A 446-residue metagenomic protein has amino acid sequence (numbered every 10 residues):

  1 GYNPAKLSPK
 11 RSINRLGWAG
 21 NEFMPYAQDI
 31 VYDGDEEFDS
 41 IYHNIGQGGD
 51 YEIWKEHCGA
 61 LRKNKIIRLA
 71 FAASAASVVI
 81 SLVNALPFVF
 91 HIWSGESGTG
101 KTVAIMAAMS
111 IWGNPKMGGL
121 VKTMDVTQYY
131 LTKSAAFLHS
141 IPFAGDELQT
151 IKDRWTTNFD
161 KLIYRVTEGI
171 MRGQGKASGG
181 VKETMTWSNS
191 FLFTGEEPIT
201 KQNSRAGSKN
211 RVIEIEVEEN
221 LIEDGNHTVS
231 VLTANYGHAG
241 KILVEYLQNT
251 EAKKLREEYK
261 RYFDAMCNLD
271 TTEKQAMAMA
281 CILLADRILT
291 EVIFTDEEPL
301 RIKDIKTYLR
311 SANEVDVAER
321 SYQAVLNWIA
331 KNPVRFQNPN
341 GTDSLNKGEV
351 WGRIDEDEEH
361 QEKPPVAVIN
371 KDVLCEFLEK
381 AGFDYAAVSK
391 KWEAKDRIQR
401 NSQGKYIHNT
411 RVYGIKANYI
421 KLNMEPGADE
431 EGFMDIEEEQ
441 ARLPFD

Functional and structural regions predicted by a protein language model:
G1-V31, A135, I141-P142, I151-I170 (+3 more regions): Extended alpha-helical interface modules used as scaffolds for assembling large macromolecular complexes
D29-M117: P-loop NTPase catalytic core of nucleic-acid-dependent motor ATPases
E36-I41, K55-K63, L120-T132, Q174-G179 (+2 more regions): Active-site-adjacent structural elements in folded domains
I66-L82, F90-H91, T102-S110, T132-A135 (+3 more regions): Contiguous, well-ordered alpha-helical segments that form the cores/surfaces of helical PPI scaffolds
V89, K116-M117, F191, V212-E214: Conserved beta-strand scaffold positions in the cores of enzyme catalytic domains, especially in NTP/NDP-utilizing
I92-G95, T123-M124, G145-E147, F193-G195: Short His-Asn-centered micro-motif
V103-T156: AAA+/P-loop NTPase substrate/partner-engagement loops
